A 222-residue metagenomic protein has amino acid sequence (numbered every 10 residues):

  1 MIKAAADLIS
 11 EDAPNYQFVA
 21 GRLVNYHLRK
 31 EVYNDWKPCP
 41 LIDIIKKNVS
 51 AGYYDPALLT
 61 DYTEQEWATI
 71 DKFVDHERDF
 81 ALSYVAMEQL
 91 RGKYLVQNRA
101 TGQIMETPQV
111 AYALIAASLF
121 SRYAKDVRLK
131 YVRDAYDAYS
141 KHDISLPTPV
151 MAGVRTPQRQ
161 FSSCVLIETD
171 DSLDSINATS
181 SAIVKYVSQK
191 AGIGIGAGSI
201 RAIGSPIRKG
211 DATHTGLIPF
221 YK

Functional and structural regions predicted by a protein language model:
I2-K222: Extended catalytic cores of very large enzyme megasubunits
